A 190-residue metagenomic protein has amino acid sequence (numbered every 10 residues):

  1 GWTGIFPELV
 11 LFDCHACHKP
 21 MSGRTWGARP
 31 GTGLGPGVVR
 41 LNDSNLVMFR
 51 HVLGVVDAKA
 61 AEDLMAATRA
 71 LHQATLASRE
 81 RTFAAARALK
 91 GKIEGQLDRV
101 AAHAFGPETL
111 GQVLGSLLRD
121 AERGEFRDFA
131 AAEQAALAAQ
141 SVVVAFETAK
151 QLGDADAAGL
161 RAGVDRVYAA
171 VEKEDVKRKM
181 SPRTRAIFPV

Functional and structural regions predicted by a protein language model:
G1-V190: Mature extracytoplasmic or organellar-lumen-exposed domains after removal of signal/transit peptides
